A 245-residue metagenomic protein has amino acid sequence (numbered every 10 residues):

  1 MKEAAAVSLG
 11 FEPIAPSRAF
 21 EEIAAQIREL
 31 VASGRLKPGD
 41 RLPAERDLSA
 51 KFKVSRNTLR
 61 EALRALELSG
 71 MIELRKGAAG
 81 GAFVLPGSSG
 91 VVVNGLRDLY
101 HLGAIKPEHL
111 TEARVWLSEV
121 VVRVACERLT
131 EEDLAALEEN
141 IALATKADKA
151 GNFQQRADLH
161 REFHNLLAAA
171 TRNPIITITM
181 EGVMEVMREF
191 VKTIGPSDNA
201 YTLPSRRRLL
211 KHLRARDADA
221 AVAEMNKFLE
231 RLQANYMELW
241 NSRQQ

Functional and structural regions predicted by a protein language model:
M1-L117, N241-Q245: Short linear motifs at protein or domain termini
K2, T145, A150, D158-E162 (+1 more regions): C-terminal all-alpha effector/ligand-binding and dimerization domain of prokaryotic HTH-type transcriptional repressors
A44, T171-P174, R216-D217: Short loop-to-helix capping motifs
D133-D148: Amphipathic alpha-helical segments enriched in hydrophobic/aromatic residues interleaved with Lys/Arg
L167: Short basic (Lys/Arg) and small-residue
P174-G182: Short, charge-rich, low-complexity alpha-helical interaction segments
